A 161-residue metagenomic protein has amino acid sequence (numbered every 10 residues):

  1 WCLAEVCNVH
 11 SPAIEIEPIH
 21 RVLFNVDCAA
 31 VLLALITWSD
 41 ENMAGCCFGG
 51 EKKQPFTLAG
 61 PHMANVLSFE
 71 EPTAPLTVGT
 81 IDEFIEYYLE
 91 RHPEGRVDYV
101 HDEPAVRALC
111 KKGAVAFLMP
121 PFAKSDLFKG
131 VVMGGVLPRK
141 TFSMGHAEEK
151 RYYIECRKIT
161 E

Functional and structural regions predicted by a protein language model:
W1-E161: Surface-exposed, charge/polar-rich loops and edge strands
